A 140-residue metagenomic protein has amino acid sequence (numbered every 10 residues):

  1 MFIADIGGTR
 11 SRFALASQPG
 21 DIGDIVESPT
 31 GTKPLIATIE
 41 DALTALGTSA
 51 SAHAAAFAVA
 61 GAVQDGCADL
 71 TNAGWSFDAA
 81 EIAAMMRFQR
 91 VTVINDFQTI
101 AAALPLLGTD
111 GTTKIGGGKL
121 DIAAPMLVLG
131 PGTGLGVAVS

Functional and structural regions predicted by a protein language model:
M1-A45, S49: Short glycine-rich, Thr/Ser-proximal phosphate-binding strand/loop in the N-terminal lobe of ATP-dependent enzymes
I6-G7, G117-A123, V128-P131: Solvent-exposed alpha-helices and their adjacent loops that cap or buttress functional pockets in soluble metabolic
S11-L15, L129, G134-S140: Short beta-strand scaffold segments in enzyme catalytic cores
L15-A16, E40, A68-L70, P105-L106 (+1 more regions): Short amphipathic alpha-helical segments
T48-V93, Q98-G111, V128: Short beta-strand-loop/turn "lid" adjacent to the catalytic site in phosphate-handling enzymes
T112-G116: FAD-binding glycine-rich core of flavoenzymes that anchor FAD
